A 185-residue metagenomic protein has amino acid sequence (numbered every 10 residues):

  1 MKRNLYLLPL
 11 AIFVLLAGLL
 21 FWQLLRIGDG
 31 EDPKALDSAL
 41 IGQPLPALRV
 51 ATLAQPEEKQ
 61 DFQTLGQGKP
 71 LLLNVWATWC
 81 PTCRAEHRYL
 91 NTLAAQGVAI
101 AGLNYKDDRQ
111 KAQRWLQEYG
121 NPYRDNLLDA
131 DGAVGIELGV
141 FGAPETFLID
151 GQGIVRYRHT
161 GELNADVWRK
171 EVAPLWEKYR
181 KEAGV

Functional and structural regions predicted by a protein language model:
M1-A51: N-terminal targeting signals for export/organelle localization
G42, A47, G97, Y123-R124: A generic structural signal for alpha->beta connector loops
L48-L72: A short beta-strand-turn-helix
K69-L71, V75-W79, G142: Short pre-active-site segment immediately N-terminal to redox-active cysteine/selenocysteine motifs in thiol-based
L72-L73, I100, T146: Hydrophobic beta-strand anchors of alpha/beta hydrolase catalytic cores
T78-A85, E145: C-type cytochrome heme c attachment motif
R84-G120, A130-I136: Structural microenvironment flanking redox-active thiols in thiol-disulfide oxidoreductases
Q117-P122, D129-V185: Thiol/disulfide oxidoreductase modules built on the thioredoxin-like
